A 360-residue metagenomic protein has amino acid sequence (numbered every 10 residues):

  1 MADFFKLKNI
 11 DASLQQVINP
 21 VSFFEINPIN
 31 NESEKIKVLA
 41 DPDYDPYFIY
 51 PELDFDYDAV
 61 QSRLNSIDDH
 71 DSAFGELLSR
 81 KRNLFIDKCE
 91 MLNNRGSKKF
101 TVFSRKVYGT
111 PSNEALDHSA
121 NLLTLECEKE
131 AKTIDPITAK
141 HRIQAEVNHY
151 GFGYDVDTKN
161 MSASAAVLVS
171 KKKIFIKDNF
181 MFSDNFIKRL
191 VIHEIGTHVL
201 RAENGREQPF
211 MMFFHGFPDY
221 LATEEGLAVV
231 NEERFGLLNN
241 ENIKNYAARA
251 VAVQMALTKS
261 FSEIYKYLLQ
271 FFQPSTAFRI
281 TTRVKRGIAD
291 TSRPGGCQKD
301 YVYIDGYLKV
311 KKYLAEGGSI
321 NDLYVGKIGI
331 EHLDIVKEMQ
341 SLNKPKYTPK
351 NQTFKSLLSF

Functional and structural regions predicted by a protein language model:
M1-T110, Q352-T353, L358: N-terminal low-structure segments adjacent to metalloprotease catalytic domains across cellular compartments
L64-N185: Contiguous, non-catalytic segments that form substrate-binding/exosite surfaces or channel walls
E90-N93, G196, L200-G205, E232-G236 (+4 more regions): Hydrophobic/aromatic-lined pockets within catalytic cores
A139, K188, E224, V302: Hydrophobic (often cysteine-bearing) scaffold residues that line and stabilize catalytic clefts of nucleotide/cofactor
S170, N185, L200-E224: Post-HEXXH active-site segment of zinc metalloproteases
D184-L200: Short alpha-helix carrying the canonical HExxH Zn2+-binding catalytic motif
F214-V253, G306: Post-HExxH zinc-binding segment in Zn-dependent metallohydrolases
N242-F360: Conserved alpha-helical "signature site" that marks functionally important helical segments or helix/loop junctions
